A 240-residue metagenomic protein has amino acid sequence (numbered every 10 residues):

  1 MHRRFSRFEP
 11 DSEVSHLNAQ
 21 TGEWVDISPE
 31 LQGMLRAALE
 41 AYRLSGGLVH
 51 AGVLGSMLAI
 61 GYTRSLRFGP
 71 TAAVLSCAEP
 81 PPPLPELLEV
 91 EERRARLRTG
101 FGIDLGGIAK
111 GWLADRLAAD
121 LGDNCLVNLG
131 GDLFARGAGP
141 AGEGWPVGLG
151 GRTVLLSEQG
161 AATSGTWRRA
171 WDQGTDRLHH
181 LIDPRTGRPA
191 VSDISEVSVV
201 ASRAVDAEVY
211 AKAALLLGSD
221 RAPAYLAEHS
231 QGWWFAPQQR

Functional and structural regions predicted by a protein language model:
M1-R240: Mature catalytic core of soluble alpha/beta enzymes
